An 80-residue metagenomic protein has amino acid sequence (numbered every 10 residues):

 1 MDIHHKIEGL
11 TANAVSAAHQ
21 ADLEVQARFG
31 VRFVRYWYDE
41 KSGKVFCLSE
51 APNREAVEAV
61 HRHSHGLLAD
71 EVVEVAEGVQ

Functional and structural regions predicted by a protein language model:
M1-R28, R32-V34, D39-G43, E55 (+2 more regions): Short S/T/G/P-rich N-terminal loop/turn motif that feeds into the first structured element of a domain
H5, L48-E50: Short hydrophobic/aromatic beta-strand micro-patches that form the beta-sheet surface supporting nucleotide- or nucleic
R28, S64-L67: Short, well-ordered coil/turn elements that cap or connect secondary structure elements
P52-R54, H65: Short, surface-exposed beta-strand-loop junctions and turns on beta-sheet-rich folds
G66-G78: Conserved short beta-strand edge segments in small beta-sheet-based binding/regulatory domains
